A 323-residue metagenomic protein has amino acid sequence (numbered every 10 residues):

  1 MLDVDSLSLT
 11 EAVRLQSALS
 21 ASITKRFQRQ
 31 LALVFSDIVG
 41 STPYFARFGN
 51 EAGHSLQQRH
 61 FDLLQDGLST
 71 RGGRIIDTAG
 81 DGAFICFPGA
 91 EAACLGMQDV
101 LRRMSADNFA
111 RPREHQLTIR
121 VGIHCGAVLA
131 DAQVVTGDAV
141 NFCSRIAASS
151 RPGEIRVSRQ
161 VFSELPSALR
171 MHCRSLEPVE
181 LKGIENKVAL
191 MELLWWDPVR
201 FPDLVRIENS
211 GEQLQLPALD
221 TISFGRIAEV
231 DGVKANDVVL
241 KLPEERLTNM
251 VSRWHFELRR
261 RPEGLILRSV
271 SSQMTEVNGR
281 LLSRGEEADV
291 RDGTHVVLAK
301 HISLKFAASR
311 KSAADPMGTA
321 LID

Functional and structural regions predicted by a protein language model:
M1-V13, S17-S20, F201-P202, I302-I322: Short N-terminal regulatory/linker segments that flank and modulate the kinase catalytic core
L2-R103: Catalytic NTP-binding/metal-coordinating core of nucleotidyl cyclase/transferase enzymes
C86-D197: Catalytic beta-strand-to-alpha-helix segment of the class III nucleotidyl cyclase homology domain
A130, L181, N209, V277-N278 (+1 more regions): Structural motif
S163, R174-N249, R259, S309-D323: Intrinsically disordered, low-complexity acidic Ser/Thr-rich regulatory segments
N186, L214, L282, S303-L304: Short, isolated positions in well-ordered beta-strands
P217-A299: Forkhead-associated
